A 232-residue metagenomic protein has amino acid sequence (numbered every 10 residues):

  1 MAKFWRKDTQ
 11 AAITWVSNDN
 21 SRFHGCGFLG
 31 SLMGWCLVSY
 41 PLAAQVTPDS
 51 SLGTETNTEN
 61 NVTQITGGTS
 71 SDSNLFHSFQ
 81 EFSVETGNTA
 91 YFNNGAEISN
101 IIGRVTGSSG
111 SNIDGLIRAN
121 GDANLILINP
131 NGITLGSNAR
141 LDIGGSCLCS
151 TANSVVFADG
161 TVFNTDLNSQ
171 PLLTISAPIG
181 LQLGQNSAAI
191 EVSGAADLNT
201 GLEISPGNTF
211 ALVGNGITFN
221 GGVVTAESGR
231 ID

Functional and structural regions predicted by a protein language model:
A2-R6, N18, M33-D232: Solvent-exposed adhesion/ligand-recognition segments of exported proteins
F4-L29: Bacterial N-terminal signal peptides that target proteins for export
